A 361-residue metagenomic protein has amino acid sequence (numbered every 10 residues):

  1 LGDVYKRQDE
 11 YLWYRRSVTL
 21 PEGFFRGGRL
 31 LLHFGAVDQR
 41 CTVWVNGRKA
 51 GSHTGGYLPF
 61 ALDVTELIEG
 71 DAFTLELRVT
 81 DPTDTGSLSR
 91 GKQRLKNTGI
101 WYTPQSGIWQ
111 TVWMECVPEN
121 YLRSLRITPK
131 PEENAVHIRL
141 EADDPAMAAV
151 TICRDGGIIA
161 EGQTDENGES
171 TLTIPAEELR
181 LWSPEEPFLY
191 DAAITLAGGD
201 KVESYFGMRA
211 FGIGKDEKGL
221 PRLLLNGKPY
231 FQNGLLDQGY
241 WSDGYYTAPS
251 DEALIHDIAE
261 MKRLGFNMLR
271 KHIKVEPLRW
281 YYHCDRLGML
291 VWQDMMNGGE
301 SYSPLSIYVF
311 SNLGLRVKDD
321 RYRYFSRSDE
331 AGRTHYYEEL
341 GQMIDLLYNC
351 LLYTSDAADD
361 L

Functional and structural regions predicted by a protein language model:
L1, D9-Y121, I273-L278, L287-W292 (+1 more regions): Accessory beta-strand-rich segments of carbohydrate-active enzymes
G2-Y5, Y353, A357-L361: Single conserved hydrophobic/aromatic residue that forms the stacking wall/gate of nucleotide- or nucleobase-binding
K6-L20, F25-H33, Q39-W44, R126 (+2 more regions): Active-site-adjacent substrate/metal-binding segments within catalytic domains of carbohydrate-active enzymes
Y11-R15, R29-L31, P59, A72-T74 (+4 more regions): Intrinsic-disorder/low-complexity, polar/charged segments enriched in Ser/Thr/Lys/Arg/Asp/Glu/Gln
G47, V112, Y190, G227 (+1 more regions): Conserved, mostly hydrophobic/aromatic
G70, P145-K215: Extended acidic/polar, glycine-enriched regions that form or flank non-catalytic beta-rich accessory modules
E119-D144: Surface beta-strand/loop "capping" patches
